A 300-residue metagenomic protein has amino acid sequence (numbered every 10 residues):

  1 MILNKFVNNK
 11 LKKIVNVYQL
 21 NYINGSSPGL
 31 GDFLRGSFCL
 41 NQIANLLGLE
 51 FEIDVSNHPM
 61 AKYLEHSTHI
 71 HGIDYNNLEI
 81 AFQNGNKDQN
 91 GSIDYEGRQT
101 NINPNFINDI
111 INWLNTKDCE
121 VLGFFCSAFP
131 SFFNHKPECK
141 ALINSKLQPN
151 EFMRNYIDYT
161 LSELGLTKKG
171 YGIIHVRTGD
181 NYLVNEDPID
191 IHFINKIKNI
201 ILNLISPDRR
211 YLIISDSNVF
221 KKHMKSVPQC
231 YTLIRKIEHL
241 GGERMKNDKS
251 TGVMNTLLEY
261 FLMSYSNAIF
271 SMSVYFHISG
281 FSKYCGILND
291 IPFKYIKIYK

Functional and structural regions predicted by a protein language model:
M1-F33: N-terminal regions that are enriched for targeting/export leaders and immediately downstream pro/stem segments
I2-V15, K62-D208: Secretory-pathway luminal glycosyltransferase catalytic domains
I23-P28, Y182-I191, G242-V253, F276-H277: Short, flexible/disordered intra-domain loops and linkers
F33-L46, I194-L202: Histidine-anchored nucleotide/phosphate-binding helix
N45-N57, S273, G286-K300: Gly/Pro- and small hydrophobic-enriched strand-loop and loop-to-helix capping segments that sit at the rims
S56-A61, A128-P130, R177-N181, D216-F220 (+2 more regions): Short, solvent-exposed loop/turn segments at secondary-structure junctions
R209-F293: Donor-binding and catalytic core of enzymes assembling or modifying cell-surface/extracellular glycoconjugates
